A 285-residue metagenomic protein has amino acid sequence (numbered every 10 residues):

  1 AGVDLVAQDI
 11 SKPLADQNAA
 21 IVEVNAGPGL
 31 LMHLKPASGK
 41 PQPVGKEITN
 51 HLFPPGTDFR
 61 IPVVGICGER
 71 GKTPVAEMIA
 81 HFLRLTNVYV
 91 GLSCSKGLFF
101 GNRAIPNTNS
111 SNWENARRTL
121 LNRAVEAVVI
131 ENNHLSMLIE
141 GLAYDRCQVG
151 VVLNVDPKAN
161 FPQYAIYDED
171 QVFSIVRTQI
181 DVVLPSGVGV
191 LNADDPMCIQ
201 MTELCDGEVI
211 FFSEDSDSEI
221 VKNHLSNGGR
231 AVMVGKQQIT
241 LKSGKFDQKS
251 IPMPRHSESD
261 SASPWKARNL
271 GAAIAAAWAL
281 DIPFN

Functional and structural regions predicted by a protein language model:
A1-G65: ATP-dependent carboxylate activation and anion-phosphoryl transfer catalytic cores that bind Mg-ATP to form
A7-Q8, A26-G29, G71, H134-L135 (+4 more regions): Short, glycine-/Ser/Thr-/acidic-enriched flexible segments
K12-L14, G141-L142, N223-H224: Replace "in large, NTP-powered and nucleic-acid-processing enzymes" with "in large, NTP-powered factors and other
A26-G27, S95, N154-K158, S213-S218: Short, acidic/turn-prone active-site loops that include or flank metal/cofactor- and phosphate-binding residues
M32-L34, F100-R103, A159-I166, D217-S226: Short, charged, surface-exposed secondary-structure boundary motifs
P54-A193, M197-E208: Phosphate-binding loop of NTP-binding sites
A165-F173, G187, G207-N285: Adenine nucleotide phosphate-binding catalytic loops in nucleotide-utilizing enzymes
